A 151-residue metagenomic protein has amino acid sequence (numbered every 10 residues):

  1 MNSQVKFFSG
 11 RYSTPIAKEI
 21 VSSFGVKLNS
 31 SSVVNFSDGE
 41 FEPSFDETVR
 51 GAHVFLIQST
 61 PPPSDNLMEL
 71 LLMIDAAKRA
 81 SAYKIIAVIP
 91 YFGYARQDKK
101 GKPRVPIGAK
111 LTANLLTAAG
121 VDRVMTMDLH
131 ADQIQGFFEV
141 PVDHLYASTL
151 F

Functional and structural regions predicted by a protein language model:
M1-F151: PRPP-associated nucleotide enzymes
